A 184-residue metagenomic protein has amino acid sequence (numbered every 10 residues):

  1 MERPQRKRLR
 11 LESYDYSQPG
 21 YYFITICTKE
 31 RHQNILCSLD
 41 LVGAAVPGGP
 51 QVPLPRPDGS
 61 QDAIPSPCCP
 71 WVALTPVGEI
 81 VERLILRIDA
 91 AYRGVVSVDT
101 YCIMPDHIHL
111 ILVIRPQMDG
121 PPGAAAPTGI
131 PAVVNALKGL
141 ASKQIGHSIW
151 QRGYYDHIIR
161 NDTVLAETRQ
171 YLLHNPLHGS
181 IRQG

Functional and structural regions predicted by a protein language model:
M1-G184: Short catalytic/metal-binding and nucleic-acid-binding patches
